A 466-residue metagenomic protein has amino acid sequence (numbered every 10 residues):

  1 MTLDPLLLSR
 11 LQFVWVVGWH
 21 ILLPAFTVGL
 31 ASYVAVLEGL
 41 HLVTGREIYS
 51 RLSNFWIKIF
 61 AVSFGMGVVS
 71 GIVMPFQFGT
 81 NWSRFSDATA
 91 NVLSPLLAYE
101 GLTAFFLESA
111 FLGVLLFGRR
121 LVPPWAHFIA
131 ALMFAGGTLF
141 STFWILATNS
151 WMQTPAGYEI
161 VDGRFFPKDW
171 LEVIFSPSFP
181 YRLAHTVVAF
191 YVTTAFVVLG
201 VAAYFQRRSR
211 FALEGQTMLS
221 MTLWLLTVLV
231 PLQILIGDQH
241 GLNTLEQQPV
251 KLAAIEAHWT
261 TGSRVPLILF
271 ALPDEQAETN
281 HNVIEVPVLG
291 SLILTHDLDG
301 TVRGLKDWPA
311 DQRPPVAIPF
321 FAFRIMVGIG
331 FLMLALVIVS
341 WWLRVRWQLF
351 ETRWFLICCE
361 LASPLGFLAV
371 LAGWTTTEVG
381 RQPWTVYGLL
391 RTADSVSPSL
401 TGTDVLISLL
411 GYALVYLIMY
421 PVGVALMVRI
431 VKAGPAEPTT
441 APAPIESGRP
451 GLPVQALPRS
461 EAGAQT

Functional and structural regions predicted by a protein language model:
M1-T466: Polytopic transmembrane helical bundles with strong interfacial aromatic enrichment
